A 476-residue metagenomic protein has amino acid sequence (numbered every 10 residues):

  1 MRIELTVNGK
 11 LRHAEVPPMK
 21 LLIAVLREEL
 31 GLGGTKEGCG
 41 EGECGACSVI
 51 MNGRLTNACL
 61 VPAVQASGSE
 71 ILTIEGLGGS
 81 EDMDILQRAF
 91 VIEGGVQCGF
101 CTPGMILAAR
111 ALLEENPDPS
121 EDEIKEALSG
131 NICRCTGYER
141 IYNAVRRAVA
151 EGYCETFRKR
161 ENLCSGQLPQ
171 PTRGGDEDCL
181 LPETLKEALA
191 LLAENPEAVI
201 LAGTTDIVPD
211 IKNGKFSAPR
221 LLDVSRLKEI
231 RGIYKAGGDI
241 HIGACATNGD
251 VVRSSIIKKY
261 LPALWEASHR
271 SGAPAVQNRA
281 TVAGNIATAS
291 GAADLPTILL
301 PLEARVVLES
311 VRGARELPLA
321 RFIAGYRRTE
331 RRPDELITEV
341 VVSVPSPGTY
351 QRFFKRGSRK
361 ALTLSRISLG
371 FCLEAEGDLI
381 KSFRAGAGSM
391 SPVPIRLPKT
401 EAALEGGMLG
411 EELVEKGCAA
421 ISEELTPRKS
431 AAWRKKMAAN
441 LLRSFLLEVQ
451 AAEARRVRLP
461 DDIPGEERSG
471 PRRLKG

Functional and structural regions predicted by a protein language model:
M1-N8: Eukaryote-biased recognition of intrinsically disordered, low-complexity regulatory segments
P18-M51: A basic, amphipathic helix-loop patch mediating RNA/tRNA/ribosome contacts
M19, G68, P103-I106, L227: ATP/adenylate-binding site constellation spanning eukaryotic-like Ser/Thr protein kinases, ABC-transporter
M19-L21, V25, P62, T247 (+1 more regions): Short, structural beta-strand-to-alpha-helix junction motif
C39, C44-C47, C59, C98-C101 (+2 more regions): Short cysteine clusters
I50, R54-L55, T73, E81 (+5 more regions): C-terminal structural segment of proteins
